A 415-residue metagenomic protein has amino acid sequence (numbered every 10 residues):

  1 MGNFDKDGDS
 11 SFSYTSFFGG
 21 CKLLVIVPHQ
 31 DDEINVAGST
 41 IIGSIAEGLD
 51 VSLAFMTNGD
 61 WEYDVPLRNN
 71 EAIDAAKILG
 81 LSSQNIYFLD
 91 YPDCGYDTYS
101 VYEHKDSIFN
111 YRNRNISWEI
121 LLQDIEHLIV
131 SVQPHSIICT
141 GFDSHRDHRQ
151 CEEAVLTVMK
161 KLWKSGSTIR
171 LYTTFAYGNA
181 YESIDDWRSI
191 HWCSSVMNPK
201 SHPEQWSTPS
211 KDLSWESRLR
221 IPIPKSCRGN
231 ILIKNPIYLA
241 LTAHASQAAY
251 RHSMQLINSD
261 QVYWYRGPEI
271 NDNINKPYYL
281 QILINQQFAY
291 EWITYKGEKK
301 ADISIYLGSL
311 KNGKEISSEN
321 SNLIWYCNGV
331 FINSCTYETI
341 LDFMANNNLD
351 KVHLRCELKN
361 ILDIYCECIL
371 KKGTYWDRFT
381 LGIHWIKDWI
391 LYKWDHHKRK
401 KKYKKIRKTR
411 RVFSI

Functional and structural regions predicted by a protein language model:
M1-I26, E47, P66, E71 (+5 more regions): Metal-dependent de-N-acetylase/amidase catalytic core
F12-V65: ATP-dependent adenylation/pyrophosphate-handling site
L53-Y63, P92-H104: Active-site neighborhood of divalent metal-dependent phosphoester/pyrophosphate hydrolases
I305, G313-I316: A short beta-strand segment in extracellular, disulfide-stabilized domains
L307, W325-C327: Conserved aromatic beta-strand anchor motif in extracellular beta-sandwich/beta-rich domains
G329-L341: Surface-exposed, flexible coil segments in extracellular/virion-facing regions
M344-N346: Short, surface-exposed loop/turn segments at beta-strand-coil junctions that are enriched for proline with nearby
D350-N360: Short, aromatic- and glycine-rich surface loops/edge beta-strands on solvent-exposed regions
